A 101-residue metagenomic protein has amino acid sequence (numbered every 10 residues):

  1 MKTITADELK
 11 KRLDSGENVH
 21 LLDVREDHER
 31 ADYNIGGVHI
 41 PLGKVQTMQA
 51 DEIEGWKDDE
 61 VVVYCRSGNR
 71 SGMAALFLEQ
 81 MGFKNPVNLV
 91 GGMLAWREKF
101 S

Functional and structural regions predicted by a protein language model:
M1-V19, V24-V62, R66-S101: Rhodanese-like catalytic fold shared by cysteine-dependent sulfurtransferases and DSP/PTP-type phosphatases
